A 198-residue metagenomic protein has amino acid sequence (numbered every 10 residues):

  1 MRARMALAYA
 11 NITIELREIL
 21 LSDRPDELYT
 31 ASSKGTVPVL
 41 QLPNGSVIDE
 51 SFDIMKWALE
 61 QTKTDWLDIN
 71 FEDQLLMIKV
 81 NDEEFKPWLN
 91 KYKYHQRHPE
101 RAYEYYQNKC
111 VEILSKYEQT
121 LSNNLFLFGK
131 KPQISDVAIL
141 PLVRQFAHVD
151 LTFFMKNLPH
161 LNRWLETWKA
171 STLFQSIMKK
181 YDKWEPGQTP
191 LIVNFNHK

Functional and structural regions predicted by a protein language model:
M1-E112, L125: GST-like domain detector, emphasizing the conserved glutathione-binding G-site in the N-terminal thioredoxin-like
L16, K130, I177-M178: A generic structural-conservation signal
D65, L151, P186-G187: A short hydrophobic/aromatic micro-motif that marks alpha-helical segments and, especially, helix-coil
L67-D73, S176-E185: Short, flexible loop/turn segments with low-complexity composition
M77-A170: GST-like fold's C-terminal all-alpha helical module
Y181-K198: Acidic/histidine-enriched, glycine/proline-rich intrinsically disordered or flexible terminal extensions
